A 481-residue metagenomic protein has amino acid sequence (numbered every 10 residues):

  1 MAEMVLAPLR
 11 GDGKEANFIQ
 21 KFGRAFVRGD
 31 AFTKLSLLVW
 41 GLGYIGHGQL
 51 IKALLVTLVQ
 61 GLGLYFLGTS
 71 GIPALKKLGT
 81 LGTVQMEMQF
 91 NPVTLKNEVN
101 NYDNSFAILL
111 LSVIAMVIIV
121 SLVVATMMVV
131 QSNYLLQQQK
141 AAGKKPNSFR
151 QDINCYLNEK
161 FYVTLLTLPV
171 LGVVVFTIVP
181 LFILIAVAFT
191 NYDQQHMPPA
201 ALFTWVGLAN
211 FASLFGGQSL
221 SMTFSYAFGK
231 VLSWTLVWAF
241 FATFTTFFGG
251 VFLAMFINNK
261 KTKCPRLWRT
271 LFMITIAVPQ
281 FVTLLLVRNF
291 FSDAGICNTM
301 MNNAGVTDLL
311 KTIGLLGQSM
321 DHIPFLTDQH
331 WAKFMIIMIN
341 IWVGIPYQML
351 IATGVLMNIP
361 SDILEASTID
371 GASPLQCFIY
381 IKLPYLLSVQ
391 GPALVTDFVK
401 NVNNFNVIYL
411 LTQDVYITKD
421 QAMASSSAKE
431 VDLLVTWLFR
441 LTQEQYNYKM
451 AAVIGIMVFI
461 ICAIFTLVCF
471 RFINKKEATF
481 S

Functional and structural regions predicted by a protein language model:
E3-F22, D30-A31, L38-I45, L50-K52 (+8 more regions): N-terminal signal-anchor/first transmembrane alpha helix
G23-R24, I153, D420-A424: A short, mixed-charge helix-start or loop-turn motif at secondary-structure junctions
L38-W40, M88-N97, S213, Q218: Pore-loop/selectivity-filter region of tetrameric P-loop cation channels
G48, S70-E87: Transmembrane-helix bundle segments that line or gate the permeation/cavity pathway in multi-pass membrane proteins
L50, L81, N91-L95: N-terminal intrinsically disordered, low-complexity segments enriched in Ser/Pro/Thr/Gly
S70-K77, F161-S481: A structural signal for multi-pass alpha-helical bundles of membrane permease subunits that mediate small-molecule
M86-S105, F439-R440: Short, membrane-exposed interhelical loops at transmembrane-helix boundaries
